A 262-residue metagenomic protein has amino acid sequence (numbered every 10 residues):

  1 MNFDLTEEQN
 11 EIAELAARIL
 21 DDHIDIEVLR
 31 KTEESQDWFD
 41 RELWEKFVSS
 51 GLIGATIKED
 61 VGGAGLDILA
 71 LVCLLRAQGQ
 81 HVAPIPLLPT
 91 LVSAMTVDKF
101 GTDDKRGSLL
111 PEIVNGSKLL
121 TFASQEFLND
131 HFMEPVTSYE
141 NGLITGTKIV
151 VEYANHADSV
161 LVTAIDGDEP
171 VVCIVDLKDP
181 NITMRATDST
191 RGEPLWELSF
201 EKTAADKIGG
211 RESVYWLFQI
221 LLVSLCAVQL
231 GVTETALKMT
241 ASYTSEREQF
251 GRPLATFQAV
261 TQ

Functional and structural regions predicted by a protein language model:
N2-E8, I12, I182-Q262: Glycine-rich beta->alpha junctions and the first turn(s) of the following alpha-helix
L20, L74, T102, V162 (+3 more regions): Residue-level signal for inorganic ion chemistry
E27-S49: Short secondary-structure junction/hinge motifs that connect adjacent elements
S49-G107, P111, N115, A154-H156: Internal helix-loop-helix
G101, S138, R247-F250: Cytochrome P450
N115-F127, V162: A short, Trp-centered hydrophobic/proline-enriched beta-strand micro-motif
A123, T147-I182: A short core secondary-structure module
H131-T145: Cytochrome P450 C-terminal beta-domain/meander region
